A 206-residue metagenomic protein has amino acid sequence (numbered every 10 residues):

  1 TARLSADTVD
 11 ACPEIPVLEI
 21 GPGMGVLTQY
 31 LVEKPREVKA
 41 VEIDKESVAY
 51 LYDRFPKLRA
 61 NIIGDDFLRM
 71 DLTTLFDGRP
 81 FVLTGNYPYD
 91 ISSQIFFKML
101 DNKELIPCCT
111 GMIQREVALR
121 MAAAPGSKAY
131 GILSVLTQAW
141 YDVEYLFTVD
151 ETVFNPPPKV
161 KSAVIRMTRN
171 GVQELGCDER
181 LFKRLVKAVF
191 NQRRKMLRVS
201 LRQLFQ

Functional and structural regions predicted by a protein language model:
T1-R184: Catalytic cores of RNA-modifying enzymes
R193: Primarily a LysM-type cell-wall glycan-binding module
Q203-Q206: Short, intrinsically disordered, charge-balanced linker/junction segments flanking boundaries in proteins
